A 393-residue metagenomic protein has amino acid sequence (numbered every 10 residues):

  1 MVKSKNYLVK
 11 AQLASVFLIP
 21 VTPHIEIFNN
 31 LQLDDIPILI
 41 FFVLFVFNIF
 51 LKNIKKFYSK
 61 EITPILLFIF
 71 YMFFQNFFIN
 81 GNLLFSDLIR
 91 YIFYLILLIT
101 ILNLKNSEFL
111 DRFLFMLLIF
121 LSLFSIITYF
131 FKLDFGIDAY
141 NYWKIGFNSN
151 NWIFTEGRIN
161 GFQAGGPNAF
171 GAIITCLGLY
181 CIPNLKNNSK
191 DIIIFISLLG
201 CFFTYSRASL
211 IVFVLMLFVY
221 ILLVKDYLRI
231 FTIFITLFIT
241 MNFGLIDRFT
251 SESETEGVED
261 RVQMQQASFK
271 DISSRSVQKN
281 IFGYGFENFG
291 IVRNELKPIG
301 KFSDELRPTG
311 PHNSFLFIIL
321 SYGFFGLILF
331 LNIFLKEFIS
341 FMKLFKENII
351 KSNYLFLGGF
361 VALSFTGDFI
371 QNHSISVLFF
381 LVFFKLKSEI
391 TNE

Functional and structural regions predicted by a protein language model:
M1-L51, F68-F78: N-terminal signal-anchor transmembrane segment
I40-V46, N353-E393: Transmembrane alpha-helices of multi-pass inner-membrane enzymes
N53, S59-I62, N187-D191, L217-L222 (+2 more regions): Hydrophobic transmembrane alpha-helices and their immediate junctions
I62-M72, G81-N103, F113-L118: Aromatic-anchored transmembrane helix interface
D111-Y142, I153-T155, F162-Y205, S209-L223: Alpha-helical transmembrane segments of multi-pass inner-membrane proteins
I127-K132, I221-V258, K270-S276, F286: A membrane-periplasm/extracellular boundary helix in multi-pass inner-membrane enzymes that assemble envelope glycans
F202, S209, K301-F341: A conserved mid-to-late transmembrane alpha helix and its immediate loop/hinge that forms the functional core
E252-K270, R275-Y322: Long extracytoplasmic/lumenal interhelical loops at the membrane interface of multi-pass membrane proteins
